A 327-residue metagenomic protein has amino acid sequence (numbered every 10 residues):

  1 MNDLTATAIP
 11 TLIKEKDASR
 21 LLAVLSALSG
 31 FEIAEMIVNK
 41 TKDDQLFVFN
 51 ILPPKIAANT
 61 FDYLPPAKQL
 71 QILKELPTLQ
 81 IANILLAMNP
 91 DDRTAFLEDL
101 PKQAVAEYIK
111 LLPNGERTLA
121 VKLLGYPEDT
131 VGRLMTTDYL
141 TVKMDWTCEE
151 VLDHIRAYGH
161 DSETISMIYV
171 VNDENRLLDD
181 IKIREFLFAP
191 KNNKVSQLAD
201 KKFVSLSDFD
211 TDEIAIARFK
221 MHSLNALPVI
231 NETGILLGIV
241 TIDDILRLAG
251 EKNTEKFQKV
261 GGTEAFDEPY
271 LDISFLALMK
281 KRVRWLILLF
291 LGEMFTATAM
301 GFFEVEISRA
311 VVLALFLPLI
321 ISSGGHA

Functional and structural regions predicted by a protein language model:
M1-E264: Hydrophobic packing positions in regular secondary-structure scaffolds
N253-A327: Alpha-helical transmembrane segments and their membrane-interface boundaries that form or gate the permeation pathway
